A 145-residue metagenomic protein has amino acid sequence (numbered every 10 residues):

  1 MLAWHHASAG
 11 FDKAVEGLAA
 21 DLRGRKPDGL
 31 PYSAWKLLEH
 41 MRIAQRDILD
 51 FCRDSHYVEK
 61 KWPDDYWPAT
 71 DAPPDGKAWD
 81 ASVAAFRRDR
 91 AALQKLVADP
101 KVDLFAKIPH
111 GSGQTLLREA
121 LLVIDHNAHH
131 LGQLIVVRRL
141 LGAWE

Functional and structural regions predicted by a protein language model:
M1-H5, D12, D21-P68, I108-E145: Short, contiguous alpha-helical
A7-A14, D89: Amphipathic alpha-helical packing segments from all-alpha helical-bundle domains
P68-K107, R118-V123: Acidic/histidine-rich alpha-helical segments that form the ligand environment of transition-metal centers
